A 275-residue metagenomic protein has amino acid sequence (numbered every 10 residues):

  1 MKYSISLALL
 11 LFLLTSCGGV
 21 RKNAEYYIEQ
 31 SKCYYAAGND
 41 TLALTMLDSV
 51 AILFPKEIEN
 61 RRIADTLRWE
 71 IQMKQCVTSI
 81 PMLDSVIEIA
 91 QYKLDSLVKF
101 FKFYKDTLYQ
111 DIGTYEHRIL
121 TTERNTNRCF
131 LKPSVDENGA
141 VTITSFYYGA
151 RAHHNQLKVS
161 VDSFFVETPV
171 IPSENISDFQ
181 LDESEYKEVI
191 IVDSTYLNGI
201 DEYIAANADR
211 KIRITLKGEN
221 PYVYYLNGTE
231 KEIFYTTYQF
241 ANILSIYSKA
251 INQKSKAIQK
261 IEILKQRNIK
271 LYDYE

Functional and structural regions predicted by a protein language model:
L13-S16: C-terminal motif of bacterial Sec signal peptides marking the signal peptidase cleavage site
K22-Y27, K93: Generic helix N-cap/helix-start motif at coil->alpha-helix transitions
I28, K32-A36: Hydrophobic/aromatic side-chain positions at a characteristic register within alpha-helices of tetratricopeptide repeats
A51-R62: Short solvent-exposed coil/turn linkers within tandem alpha-helical repeat scaffolds
R68-V98, L108-Q110: Alpha-helical linker/edge segments of TPR/alpha-solenoid repeat scaffolds and analogous pre-/post-domain helices
E183-D201, D209-E275: Internal interaction segment
